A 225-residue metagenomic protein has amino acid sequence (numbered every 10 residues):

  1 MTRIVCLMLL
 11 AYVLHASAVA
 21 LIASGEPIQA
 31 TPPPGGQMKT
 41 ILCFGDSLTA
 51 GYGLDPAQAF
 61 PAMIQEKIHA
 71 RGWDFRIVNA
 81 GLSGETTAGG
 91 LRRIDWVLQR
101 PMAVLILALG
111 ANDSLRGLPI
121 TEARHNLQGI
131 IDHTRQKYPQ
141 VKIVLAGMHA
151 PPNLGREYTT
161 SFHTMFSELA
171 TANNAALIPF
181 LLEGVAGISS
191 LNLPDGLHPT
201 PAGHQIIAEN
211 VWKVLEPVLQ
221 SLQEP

Functional and structural regions predicted by a protein language model:
M1-I4: Positively charged n-region of N-terminal signal peptides that target proteins for export
L7-S17: Bacterial N-terminal signal peptides
G25-S83, L91-P101: Serine-esterase "nucleophile elbow" of acetyl-processing enzymes
W73, G89-P225: Alpha-helical cap/lid subdomain in secreted, periplasmic, or secretory-pathway luminal O-acyl-processing enzymes
